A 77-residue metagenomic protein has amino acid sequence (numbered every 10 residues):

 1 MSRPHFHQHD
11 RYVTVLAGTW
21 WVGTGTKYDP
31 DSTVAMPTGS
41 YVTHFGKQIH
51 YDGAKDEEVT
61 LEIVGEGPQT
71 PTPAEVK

Functional and structural regions predicted by a protein language model:
M1-H5: N-terminal secretory signal peptides
F6-H7, V34-P37, G53-E57: Extracellular/periplasmic catalytic domains that process cell-envelope and extracellular macromolecules
H7-Y28: Glycine- and acidic-residue-biased ligand/ion/polar-headgroup-sensing regions
D10, K47, D56-E58: A generic structural motif
Y12-T14, Y41-H44, T60-V64: Active-site scaffold segments
L16-W20, T38-Y41, G67-T70, V76-K77: Glycine-rich loops and low-complexity Gly/Arg-rich segments that provide flexible linkers or classic glycine-based
W20, T26-Q48: Short acidic-glycine-tyrosine-enriched beta hairpin
D31, Y51-K77: Double-stranded beta-helix
